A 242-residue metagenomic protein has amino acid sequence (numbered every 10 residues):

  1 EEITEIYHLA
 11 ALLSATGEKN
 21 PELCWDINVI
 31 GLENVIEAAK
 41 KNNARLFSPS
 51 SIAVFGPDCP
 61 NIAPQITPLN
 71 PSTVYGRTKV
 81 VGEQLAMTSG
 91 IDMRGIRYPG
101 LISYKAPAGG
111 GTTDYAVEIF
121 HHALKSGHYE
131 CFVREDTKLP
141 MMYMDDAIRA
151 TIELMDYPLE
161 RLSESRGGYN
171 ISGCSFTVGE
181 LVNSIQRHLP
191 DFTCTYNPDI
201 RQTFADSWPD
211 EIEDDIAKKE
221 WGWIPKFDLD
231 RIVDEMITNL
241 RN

Functional and structural regions predicted by a protein language model:
E1-I27, A38: NAD(P)H-binding glycine-rich loop region in Rossmannoid oxidoreductase-like domains and their noncatalytic homologs
H8, E33-V74: Conserved Rossmann-fold NAD(P)-dependent oxidoreductase catalytic core, especially the SDR/UDP-sugar
A15-L23, P57-N61, P107: Conserved catalytic-core motifs of eukaryotic protein kinase domains, centered on the activation segment
G17, Y98-A108, E118-M142, D146: A conserved pocket-lining segment of Rossmann-fold NAD(P)-dependent short-chain dehydrogenase/reductase
G31, V35-A39, L46, G82-A86 (+2 more regions): Hydrophobic positions on the long internal alpha-helix of Rossmann-like NAD(P)-dependent oxidoreductase domains
S51, E83-P107: Conserved beta-loop-beta element that borders a ligand/cofactor-binding pocket
T78: Active-site helix of classical SDR
F132-R134, P140-N242: C-terminal substrate-binding subdomain of Rossmann-fold SDR/epimerase-dehydratase oxidoreductases
